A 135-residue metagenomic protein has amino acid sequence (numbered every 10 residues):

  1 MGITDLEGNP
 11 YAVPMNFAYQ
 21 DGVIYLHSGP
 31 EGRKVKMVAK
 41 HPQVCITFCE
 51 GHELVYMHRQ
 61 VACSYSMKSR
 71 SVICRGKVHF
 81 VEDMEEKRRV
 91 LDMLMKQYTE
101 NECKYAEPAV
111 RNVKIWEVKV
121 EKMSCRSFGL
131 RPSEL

Functional and structural regions predicted by a protein language model:
M1-P30, I46: Short beta-strand segments
T4-P10, K34-P42, R75-E82: A broad, low-specificity signal for short, low-complexity segments enriched in glycine/proline and polar/charged
A12, A18, A39, A62 (+1 more regions): A sequence-composition feature that detects small, non-aromatic residues
V13, Q20-G22, K40-V44, K68-C74 (+1 more regions): A generic structural signal for short beta-strands and their flanking turns/coil linkers
R33-Y56, C63-Y65: Helix-adjacent hinge/juxtasegments
G51-L135: Charged, gly/pro-rich active-site loop segments
